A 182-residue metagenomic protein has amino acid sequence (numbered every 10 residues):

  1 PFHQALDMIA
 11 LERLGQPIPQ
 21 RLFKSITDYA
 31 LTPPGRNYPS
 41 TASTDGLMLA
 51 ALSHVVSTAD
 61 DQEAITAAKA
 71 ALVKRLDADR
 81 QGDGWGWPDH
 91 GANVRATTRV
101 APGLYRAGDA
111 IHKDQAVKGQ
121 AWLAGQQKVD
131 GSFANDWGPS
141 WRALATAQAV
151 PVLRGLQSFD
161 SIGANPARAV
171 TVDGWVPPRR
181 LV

Functional and structural regions predicted by a protein language model:
P1-K24, T32-K69, Q81-K118, V129-G163 (+1 more regions): An alpha-helical repeat/solenoid feature that recognizes helix-turn-helix modules
P166-A169: Short cysteine/histidine-rich metal-coordination sites, predominantly Zn2+-binding motifs
T171-W175: Charged, amphipathic alpha-helical linkers/stalks
